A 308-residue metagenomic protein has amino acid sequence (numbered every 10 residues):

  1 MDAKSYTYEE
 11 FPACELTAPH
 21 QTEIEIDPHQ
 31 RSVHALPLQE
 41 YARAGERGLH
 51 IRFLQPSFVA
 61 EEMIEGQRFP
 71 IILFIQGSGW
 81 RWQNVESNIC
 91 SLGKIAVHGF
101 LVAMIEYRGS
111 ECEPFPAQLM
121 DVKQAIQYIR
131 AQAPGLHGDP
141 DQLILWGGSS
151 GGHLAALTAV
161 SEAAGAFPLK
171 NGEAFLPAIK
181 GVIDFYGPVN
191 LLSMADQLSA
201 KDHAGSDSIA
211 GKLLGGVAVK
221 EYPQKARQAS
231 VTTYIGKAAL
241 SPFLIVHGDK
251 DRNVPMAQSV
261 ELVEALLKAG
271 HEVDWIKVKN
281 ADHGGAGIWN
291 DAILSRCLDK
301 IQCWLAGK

Functional and structural regions predicted by a protein language model:
M1-K308: Alpha/beta-hydrolase superfamily serine-hydrolase fold, recognizing
